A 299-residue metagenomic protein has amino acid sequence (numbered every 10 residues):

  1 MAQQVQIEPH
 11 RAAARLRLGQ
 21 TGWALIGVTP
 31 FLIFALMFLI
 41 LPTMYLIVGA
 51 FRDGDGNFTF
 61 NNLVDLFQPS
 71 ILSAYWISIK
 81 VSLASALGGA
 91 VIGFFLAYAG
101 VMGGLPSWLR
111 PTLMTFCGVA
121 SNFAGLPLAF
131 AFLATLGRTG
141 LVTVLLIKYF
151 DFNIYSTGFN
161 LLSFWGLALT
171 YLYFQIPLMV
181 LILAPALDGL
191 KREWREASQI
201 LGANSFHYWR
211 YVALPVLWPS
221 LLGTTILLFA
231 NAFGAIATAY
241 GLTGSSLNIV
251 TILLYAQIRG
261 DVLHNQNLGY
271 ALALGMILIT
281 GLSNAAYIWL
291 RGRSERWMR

Functional and structural regions predicted by a protein language model:
A2-R11, R15, G49, G100 (+2 more regions): C-terminal transmembrane helix and the adjacent membrane-cytosol boundary/short C-terminal tail of inner/organellar
A2-Y45, T112-V119: N-terminal signal-anchor/first transmembrane alpha helix
R17, F60, A129-L172, L242-S246: Membrane-interfacial helix termini and adjacent extracytoplasmic/periplasmic loops of multi-pass transporters
R17-Q20, D65-S70, Y240-A285, W289: Interhelical loop and adjacent transmembrane-helix boundary motif in polytopic membrane transport permeases
P30-F38, Y173-Q175, M179-A184, L190-R192 (+2 more regions): Transmembrane alpha-helices
I33-S73, T243-S245, R299: Short membrane-interfacial helix/loop motifs at transmembrane-helix boundaries
P42-L46, M179-V180, S220-Y255: Non-cytoplasmic
A84-C117, F130, A134, I288-G292: Transmembrane-helix boundary motif in ABC transporter permease subunits
